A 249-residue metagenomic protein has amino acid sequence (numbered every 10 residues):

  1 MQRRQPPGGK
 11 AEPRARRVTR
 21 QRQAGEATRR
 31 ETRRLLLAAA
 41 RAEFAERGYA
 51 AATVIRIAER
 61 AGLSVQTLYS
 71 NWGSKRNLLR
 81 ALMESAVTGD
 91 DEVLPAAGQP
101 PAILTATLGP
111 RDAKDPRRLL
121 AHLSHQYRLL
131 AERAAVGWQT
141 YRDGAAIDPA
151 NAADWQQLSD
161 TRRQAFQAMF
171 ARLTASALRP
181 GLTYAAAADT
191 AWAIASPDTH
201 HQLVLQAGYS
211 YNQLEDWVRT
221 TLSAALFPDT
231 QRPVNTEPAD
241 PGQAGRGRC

Functional and structural regions predicted by a protein language model:
M1-E31, P233-D240, G245-C249: N-terminal intrinsically disordered/low-complexity leader segments
T32, S70-N71, V87, D91 (+2 more regions): Membrane-embedded alpha-helical bundles of multi-pass transporters/translocases, especially carrier/permease families
L35, A39, E43-N77, A81: Helix-turn-helix
I55-R56, R60, N71, D91 (+3 more regions): Ligand-binding pocket scaffold of soluble enzyme catalytic domains
A81, D91-E132, A188: Hydrophobic alpha-helical connector segments
R118, H122-R142, P149-S176, A185-D189 (+2 more regions): Amphipathic alpha-helical packing segments from all-alpha helical-bundle domains
L173-T221, R232-E237, R246-C249: Hydrophobic/aromatic-rich alpha-helical bundle segments in the mid-to-C-terminal region
